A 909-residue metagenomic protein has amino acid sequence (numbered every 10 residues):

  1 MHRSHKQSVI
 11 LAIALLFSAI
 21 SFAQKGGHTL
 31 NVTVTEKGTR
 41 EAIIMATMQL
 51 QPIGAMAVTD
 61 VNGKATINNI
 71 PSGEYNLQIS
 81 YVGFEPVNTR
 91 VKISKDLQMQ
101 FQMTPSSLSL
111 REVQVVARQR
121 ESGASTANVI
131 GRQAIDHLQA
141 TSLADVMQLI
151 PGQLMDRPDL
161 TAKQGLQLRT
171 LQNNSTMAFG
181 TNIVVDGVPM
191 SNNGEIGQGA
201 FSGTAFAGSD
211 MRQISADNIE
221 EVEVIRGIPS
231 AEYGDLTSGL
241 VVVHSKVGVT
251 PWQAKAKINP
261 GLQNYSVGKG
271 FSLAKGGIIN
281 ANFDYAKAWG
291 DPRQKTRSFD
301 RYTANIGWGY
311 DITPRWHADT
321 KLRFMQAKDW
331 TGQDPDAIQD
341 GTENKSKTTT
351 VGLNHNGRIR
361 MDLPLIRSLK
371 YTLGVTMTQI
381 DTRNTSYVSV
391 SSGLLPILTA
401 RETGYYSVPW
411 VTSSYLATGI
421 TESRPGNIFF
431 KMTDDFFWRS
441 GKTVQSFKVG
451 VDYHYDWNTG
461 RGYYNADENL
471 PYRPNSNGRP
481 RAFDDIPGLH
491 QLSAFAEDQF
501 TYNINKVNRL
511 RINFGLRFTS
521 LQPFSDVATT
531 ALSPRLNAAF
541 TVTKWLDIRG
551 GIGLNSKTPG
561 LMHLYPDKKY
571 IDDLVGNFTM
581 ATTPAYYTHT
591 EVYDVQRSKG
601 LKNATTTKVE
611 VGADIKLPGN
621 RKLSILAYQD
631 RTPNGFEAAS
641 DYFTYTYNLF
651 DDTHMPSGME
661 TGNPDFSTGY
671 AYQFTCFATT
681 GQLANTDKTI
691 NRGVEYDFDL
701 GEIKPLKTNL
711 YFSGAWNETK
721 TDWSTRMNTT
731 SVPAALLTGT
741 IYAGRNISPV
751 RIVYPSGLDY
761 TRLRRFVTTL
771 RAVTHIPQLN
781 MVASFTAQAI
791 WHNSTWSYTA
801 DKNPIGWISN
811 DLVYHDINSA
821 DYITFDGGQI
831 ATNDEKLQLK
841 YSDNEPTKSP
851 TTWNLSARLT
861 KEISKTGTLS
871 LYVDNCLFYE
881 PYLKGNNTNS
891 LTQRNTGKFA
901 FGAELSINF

Functional and structural regions predicted by a protein language model:
T33-T39, M45-Q51, S80-F84, S94-D136: Short, acidic, small-residue-rich periplasmic hinge/interaction motif at the N-terminus of Gram-negative outer-membrane
N68, V188-V224: Short acidic/polar hinge/loop motifs at secondary-structure boundaries that mediate gating or recognition
Q98-Q102, L143-V146, G165-Q167, V184 (+3 more regions): N-terminal periplasmic accessory domains that precede and gate Gram-negative outer-membrane beta-barrel machines
A144, Q148-N192: Extracytoplasmic beta-strand/coil segments of soluble accessory domains associated with Gram-negative outer-membrane
K255-K287, Q294-M377: Transmembrane beta-barrel wall of Gram-negative outer-membrane proteins
D311-Q326, N344-D526, G693-E695, Y711: Face-selective signature of the C-terminal outer-membrane beta-barrel domain
R631, N648-T799: Gram-negative outer-membrane beta-barrel transporters
N634, S640, Q788-Q838, S849-T852 (+1 more regions): C-terminal beta-signal and adjacent terminal beta-strands/loops of Gram-negative outer-membrane beta-barrel proteins
